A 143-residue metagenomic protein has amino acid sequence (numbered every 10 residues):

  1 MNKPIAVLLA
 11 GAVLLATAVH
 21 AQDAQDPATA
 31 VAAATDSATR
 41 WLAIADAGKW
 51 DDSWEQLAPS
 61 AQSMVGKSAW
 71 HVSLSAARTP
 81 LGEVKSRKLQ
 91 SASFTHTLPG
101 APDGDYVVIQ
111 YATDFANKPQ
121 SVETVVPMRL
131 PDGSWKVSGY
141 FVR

Functional and structural regions predicted by a protein language model:
N2-P4, A16-K49: Short, low-complexity N-terminal intrinsically disordered segments enriched in polar/charged residues
A6-V13: Sec-dependent N-terminal signal peptides
A10, L42, P59: Generic anion/oxyanion-binding catalytic loop in active/binding sites
T35-S37, D51-G104: Short solvent-exposed beta->alpha transition segments
A92-R143: Exposed beta-sheet edge and beta->alpha loop/turn motif
